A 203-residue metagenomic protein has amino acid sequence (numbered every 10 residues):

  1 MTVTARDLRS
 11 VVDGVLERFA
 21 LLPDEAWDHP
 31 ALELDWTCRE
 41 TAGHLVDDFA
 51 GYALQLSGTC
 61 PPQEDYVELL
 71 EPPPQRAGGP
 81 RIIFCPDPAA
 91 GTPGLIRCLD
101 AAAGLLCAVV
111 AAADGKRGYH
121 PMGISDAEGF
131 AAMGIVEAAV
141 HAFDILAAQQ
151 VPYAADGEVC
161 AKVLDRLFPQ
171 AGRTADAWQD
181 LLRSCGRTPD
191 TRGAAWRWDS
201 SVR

Functional and structural regions predicted by a protein language model:
T2-G14, L21-L34, G51-G79, A90-R203: Structured surface interface patches that mediate subunit assembly and partner/cofactor docking
T41: Extended, alpha-helix-rich binding/interface surfaces that flank or overlap catalytic cores and mediate recognition
L45: Glycine-rich loop at the start of a catalytic domain that most often binds anionic cofactors/ligands
R81-F84: Penicillin-binding protein/beta-lactamase superfamily catalytic region
D87: Glycine- and acidic-residue-rich catalytic/RNA-contacting loop of pseudouridine synthases
